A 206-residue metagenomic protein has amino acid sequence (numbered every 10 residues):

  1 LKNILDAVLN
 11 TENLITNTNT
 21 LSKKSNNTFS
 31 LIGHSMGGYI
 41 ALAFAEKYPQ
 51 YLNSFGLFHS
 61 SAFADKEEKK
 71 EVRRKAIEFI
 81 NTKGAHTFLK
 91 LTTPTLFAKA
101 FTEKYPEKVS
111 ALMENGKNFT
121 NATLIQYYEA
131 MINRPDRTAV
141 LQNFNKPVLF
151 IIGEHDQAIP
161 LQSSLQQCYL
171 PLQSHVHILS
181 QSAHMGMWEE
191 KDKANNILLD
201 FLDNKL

Functional and structural regions predicted by a protein language model:
L1-F29: Conserved acidic catalytic loop of the alpha/beta-hydrolase fold
L5-V8, L21, T92, Y128 (+3 more regions): Hydrophobic "lid"/C-terminal helical patch of Rossmann-like NAD(P)-dependent dehydrogenase/epimerase domains
N26-K66: Conserved hydrolase catalytic core segment
D65-E71, K83-N143: Conserved alpha/beta-hydrolase catalytic His-Asp/Glu region
F144, F150-I152, D156: Short beta-strand/loop motif that positions the catalytic acidic residue of the alpha/beta-hydrolase fold
K146, P160-Y169: Short alpha-helix in the alpha/beta-hydrolase fold that links the catalytic acid
E154-Q157, Q181-A183: Acidic beta-to-alpha connecting loop that harbors the catalytic carboxylate
L172-L206: Catalytic active-site module of serine/aspartate enzymes centered on a nucleophile-bearing elbow/loop
